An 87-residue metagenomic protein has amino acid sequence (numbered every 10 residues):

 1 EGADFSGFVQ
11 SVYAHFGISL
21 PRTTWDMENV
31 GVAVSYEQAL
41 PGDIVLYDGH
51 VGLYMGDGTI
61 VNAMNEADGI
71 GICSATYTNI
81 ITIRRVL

Functional and structural regions predicted by a protein language model:
E1-T24: Secreted/periplasmic proteins that engage bacterial cell-wall peptidoglycan
D4, G49-H50: Short loop/turn microsegments at loop-to-beta-strand junctions
I18-Y36, G49, M55-L87: Aromatic- and glycine-rich peptidoglycan recognition patches
G42-D43: Structural motif
